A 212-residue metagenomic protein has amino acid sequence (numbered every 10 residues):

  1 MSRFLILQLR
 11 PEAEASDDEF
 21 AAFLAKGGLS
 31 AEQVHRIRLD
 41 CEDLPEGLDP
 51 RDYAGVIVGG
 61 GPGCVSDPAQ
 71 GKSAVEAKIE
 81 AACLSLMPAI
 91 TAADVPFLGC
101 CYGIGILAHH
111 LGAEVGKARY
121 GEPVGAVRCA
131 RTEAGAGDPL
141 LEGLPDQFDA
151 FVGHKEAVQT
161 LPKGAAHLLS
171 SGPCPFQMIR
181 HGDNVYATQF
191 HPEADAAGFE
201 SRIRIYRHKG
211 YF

Functional and structural regions predicted by a protein language model:
M1-I6: Extreme N-terminal starter segment of soluble prokaryotic enzymes
L9, L39, Y102, F190: Cofactor-binding loop segments of dinucleotide-utilizing enzymes, especially the Rossmann-like FAD- and NAD(P)+-binding
P11-F20: Glycine- and acidic-residue-enriched helix-capping/strand-helix junction motifs
A22-Q33: A short, Lys/Arg-enriched amphipathic alpha-helix followed by its capping loop at the start of a domain
E32-L98: Flexible gly/pro-rich beta->alpha loop and the following alpha-helix that scaffold active-site loops
G99, G103, A108, G112: Gly/Ala-rich beta-loop-alpha elbow adjacent to hydrolase catalytic centers
L111-A197: Pocket-forming structural segment of enzyme catalytic cores
P192-F212: Acyltransferase
